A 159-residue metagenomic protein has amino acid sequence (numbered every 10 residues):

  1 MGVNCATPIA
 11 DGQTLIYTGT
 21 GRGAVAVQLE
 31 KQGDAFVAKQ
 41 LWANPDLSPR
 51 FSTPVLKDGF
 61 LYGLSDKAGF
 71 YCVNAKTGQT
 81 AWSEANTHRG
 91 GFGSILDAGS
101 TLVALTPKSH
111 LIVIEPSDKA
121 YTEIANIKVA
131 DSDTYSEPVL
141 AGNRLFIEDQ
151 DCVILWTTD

Functional and structural regions predicted by a protein language model:
M1-D159: Noncatalytic, solvent-exposed loop/strand surfaces of beta-propeller-type extracellular/periplasmic domains
